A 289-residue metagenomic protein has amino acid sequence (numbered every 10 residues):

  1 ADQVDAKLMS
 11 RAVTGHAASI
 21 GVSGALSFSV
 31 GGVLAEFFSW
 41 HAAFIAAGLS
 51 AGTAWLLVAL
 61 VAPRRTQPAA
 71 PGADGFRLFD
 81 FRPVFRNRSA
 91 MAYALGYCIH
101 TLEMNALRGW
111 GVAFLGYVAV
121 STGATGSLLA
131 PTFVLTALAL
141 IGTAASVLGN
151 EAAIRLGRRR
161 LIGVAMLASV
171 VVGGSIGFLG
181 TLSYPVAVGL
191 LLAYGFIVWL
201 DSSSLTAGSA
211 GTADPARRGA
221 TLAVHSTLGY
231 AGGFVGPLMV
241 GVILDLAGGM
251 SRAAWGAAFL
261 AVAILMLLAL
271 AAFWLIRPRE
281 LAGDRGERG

Functional and structural regions predicted by a protein language model:
A1-S19: Cytoplasmic helix-loop-helix junction between adjacent transmembrane helices in 12-TM secondary transporters
H16-A62: Helix-loop-helix hairpin linking two adjacent transmembrane segments in secondary transporters
A42-A59, G256-W274: Symmetry-related core transmembrane helices of the 12-TM Major Facilitator Superfamily/SLC fold
R65-L95: Juxtamembrane intracellular "pre-TM" segments in multi-pass secondary transporters
A90-T136: Extracytoplasmic gate region of multi-pass secondary transporters
S146-R158, L244: Helix-to-loop junctions at the C-terminal end of transmembrane segments in multipass secondary transporters
R159-L205: C-terminal transmembrane helical hairpin of 12-TM major facilitator-type secondary transporters
P215-G248: A late C-terminal transmembrane helix in Major Facilitator Superfamily
